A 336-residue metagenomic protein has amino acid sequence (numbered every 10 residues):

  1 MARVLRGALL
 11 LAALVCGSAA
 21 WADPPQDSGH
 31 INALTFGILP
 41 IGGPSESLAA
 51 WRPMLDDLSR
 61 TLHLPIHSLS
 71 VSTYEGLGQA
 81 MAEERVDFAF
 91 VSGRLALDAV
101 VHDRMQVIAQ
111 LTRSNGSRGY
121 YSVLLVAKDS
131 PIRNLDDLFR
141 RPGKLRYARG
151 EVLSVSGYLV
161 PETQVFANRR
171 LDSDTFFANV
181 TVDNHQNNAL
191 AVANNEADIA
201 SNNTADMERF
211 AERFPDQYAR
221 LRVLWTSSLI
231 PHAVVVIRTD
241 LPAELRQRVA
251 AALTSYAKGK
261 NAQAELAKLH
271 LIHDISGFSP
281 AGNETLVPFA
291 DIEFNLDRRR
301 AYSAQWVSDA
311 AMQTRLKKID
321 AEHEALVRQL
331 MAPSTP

Functional and structural regions predicted by a protein language model:
G7-G17: Bacterial N-terminal signal peptides
P24-L97: Extracytoplasmic small-molecule ligand-binding "clamshell" domains of the periplasmic binding protein/Venus flytrap
I31, G43, A49, P53 (+1 more regions): An extracytoplasmic/periplasmic, membrane-proximal ligand-sensing/linker region
I31, T35-S59, V71, S117-L190: Bilobed "Venus flytrap"/periplasmic-binding protein-like clamshell domains and structurally analogous long
T35-P40, R113-V123, P215-A250, Q263 (+1 more regions): Periplasmic-binding protein-like
R60-S70, N168-V182, E196, D216-R220 (+1 more regions): A local structural motif
E75-A89, H102, Y120, H185-A200 (+1 more regions): Short helices/loops that flank or line small-molecule/ion binding pockets
F90-D103, F166-A167, A193-N194, D198-A219 (+1 more regions): A ligand-binding cleft/hinge motif common to bilobed small-molecule-binding domains
